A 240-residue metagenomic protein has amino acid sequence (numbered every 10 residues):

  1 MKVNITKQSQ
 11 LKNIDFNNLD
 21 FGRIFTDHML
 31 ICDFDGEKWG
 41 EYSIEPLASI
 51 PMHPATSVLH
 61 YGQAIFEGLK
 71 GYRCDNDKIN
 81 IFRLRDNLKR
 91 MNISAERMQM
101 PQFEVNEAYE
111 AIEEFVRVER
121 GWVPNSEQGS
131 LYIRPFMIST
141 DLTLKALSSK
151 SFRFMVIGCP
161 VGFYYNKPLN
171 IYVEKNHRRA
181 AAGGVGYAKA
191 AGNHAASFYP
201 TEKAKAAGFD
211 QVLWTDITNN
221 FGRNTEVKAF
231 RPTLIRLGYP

Functional and structural regions predicted by a protein language model:
M1-F115, T143-P240: Helix-start/capping segments and mature chain N-termini
V118-G121, I138-T140: Intrinsically disordered, low-complexity linker/loop segments enriched in Gly/Pro and charged/polar residues
G121-S126, A146-S148: Short, charge-rich binding segments
P124-I138: Extended, Lys/Arg-enriched charged tracts that mediate electrostatic binding to polyanionic substrates
